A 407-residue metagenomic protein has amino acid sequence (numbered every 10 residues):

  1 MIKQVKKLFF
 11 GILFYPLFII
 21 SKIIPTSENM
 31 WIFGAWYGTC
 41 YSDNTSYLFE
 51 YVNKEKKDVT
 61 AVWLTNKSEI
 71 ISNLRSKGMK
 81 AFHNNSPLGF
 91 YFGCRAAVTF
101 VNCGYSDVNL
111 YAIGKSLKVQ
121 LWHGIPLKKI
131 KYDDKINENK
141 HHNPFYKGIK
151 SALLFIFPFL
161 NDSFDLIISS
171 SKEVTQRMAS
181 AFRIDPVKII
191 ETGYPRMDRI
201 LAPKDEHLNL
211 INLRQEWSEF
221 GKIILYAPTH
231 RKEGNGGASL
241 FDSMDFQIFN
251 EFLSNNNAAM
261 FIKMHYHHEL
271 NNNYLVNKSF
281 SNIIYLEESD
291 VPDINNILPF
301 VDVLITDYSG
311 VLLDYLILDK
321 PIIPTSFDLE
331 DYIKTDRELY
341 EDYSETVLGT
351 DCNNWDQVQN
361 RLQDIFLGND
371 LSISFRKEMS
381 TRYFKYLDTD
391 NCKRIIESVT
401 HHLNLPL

Functional and structural regions predicted by a protein language model:
M1-K3, D205, W355-L407: C-terminal amphipathic helix plus adjacent low-complexity, charged tail appended to glycosyltransferase catalytic
M1-Y37, P144, G148-S151: Membrane-proximal basic amphipathic "stem/tether" segments
M30-P203: Active-site and donor-binding regions of nucleotide-sugar-utilizing enzymes
S42-Y51, S180-A181, I189-E191, P195-V276 (+2 more regions): Conserved catalytic-core segment of nucleotide-activated headgroup transferases in glycan assembly
D58-V62, D162-I167, A259-M260, F300-V303 (+1 more regions): Short active-site oxyanion
A81-V98, Y266-L313: Donor nucleotide-activated moiety binding/catalytic core segment of transferases that use nucleotide-activated donors
T99-W122, P126-K129, V291-D336: A donor-sugar binding/catalytic signature common to diverse glycosyltransferases and related nucleotide-sugar
N139, G310-Y383: Catalytic binding pocket for nucleotide-activated donors in carbohydrate/polymer assembly enzymes
